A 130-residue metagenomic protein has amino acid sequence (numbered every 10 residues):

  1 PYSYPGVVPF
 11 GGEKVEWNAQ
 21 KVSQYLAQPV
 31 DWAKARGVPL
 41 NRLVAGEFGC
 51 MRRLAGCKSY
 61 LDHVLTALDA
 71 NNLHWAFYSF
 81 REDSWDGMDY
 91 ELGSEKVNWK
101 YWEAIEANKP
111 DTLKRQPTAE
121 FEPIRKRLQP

Functional and structural regions predicted by a protein language model:
P1-N71: Extracellular glycoside hydrolase catalytic/binding regions
A55-P130: Aromatic-rich peripheral "rim/lid" segments of glycoside hydrolase catalytic domains that contact and position glycan
